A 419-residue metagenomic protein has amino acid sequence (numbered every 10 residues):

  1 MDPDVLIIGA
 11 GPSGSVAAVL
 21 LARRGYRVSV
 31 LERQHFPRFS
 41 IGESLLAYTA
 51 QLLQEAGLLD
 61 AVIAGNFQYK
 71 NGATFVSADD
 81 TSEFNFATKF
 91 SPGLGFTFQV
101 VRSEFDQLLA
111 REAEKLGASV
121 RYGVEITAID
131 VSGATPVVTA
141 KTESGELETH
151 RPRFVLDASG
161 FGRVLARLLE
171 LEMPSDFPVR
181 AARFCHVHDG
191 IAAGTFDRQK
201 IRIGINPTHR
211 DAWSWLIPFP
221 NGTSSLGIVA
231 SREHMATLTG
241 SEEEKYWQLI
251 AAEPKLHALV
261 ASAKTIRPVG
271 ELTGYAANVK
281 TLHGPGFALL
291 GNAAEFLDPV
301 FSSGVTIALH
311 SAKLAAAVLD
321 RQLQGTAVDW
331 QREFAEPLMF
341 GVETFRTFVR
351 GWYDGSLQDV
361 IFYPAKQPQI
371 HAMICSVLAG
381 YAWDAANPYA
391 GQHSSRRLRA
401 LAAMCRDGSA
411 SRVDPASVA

Functional and structural regions predicted by a protein language model:
M1-G11: Beta1/beta-strand and adjacent pyrophosphate-binding region of the FAD-binding site in flavoprotein oxidoreductases
G14-S15: N-terminal Rossmann-fold NAD(P) dinucleotide-binding loop
A22-I41: Glycine-rich FAD pyrophosphate-binding loop
S40-D79: N-terminal FAD cofactor-binding segment of flavoenzymes
F90-R111, A236-S241: Short beta-strand to alpha-helix junction loop
E112-L256: Predominantly flavin-linked oxidoreductase catalytic cores and closely associated redox partners
H234-V318, Q324, V328-R332: FAD/FMN-dependent oxidoreductases across multiple families
A317-A419: C-terminal helical "tail/cap" subdomain of flavin- and related membrane-associated enzymes
